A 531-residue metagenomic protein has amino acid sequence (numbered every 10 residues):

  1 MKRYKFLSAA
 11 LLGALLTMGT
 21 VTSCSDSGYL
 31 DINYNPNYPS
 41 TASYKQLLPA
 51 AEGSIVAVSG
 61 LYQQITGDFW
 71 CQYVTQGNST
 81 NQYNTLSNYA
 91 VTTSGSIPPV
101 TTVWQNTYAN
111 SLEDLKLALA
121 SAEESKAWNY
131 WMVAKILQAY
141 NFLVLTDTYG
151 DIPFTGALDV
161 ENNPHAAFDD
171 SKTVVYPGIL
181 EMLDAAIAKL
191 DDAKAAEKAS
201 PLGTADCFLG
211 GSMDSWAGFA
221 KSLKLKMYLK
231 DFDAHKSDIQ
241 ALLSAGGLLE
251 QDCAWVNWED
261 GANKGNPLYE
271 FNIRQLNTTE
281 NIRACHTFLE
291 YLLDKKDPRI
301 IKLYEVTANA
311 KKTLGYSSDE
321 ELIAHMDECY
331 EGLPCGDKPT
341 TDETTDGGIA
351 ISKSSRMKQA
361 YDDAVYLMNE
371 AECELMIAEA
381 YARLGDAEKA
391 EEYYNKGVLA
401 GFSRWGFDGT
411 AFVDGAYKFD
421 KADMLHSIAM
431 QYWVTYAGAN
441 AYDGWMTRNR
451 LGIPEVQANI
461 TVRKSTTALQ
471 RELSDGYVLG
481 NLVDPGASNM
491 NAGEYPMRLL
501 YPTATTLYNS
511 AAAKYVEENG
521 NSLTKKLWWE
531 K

Functional and structural regions predicted by a protein language model:
K2-L11: Bacterial N-terminal signal peptides that target proteins for export
L16: Catalytic PLP-binding core of fold-type I/II PLP enzymes
G19-S23: C-terminal motif of bacterial Sec signal peptides marking the signal peptidase cleavage site
C24-N78, N106, E124, K353 (+2 more regions): Membrane-proximal, proline-rich intrinsically disordered regions
T41-K45, N78-W405, D420-L425, Q431 (+1 more regions): Structured, solvent-exposed acidic/aromatic patches
Q72-V74, K198-S215, K312, E321-C329 (+8 more regions): Amphipathic alpha-helical surface "interface" segments used for docking/oligomerization or membrane association within
A387-T461: C-terminal structural cap/anchor segments
